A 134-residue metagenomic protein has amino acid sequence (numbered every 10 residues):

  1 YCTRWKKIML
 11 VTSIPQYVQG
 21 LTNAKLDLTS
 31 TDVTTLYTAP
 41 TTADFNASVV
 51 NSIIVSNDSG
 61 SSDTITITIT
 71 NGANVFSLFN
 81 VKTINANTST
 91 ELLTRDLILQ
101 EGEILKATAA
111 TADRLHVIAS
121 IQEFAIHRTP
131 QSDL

Functional and structural regions predicted by a protein language model:
Y1-I8: Short, Lys/Arg-enriched N-terminal segments with co-localized hydrophobic residues within the first ~10-30 amino acids
M9-N46, A109-L134: C-terminal interaction-tip segments
L36, V55, I65-I67, I84 (+1 more regions): Hydrophobic beta-strand residues in large extracellular and virion-surface proteins
N46-S52, L99-E101: Short, solvent-exposed loop/turn segments enriched in Ser/Thr/Gly
N51, S61-T66, D113-V117: Short beta-strand/loop motifs in extracellular/secreted proteins, especially within beta-sandwich accessory domains
V55-G60, A110: Short solvent-exposed strand-capping/beta-turn motif centered on an Asx-Ser/Thr pair
I67-N71, I121: Conserved aromatic beta-strand anchor motif in extracellular beta-sandwich/beta-rich domains
G72-I104: Intrinsically disordered, low-complexity Pro/Gly/Ser/Thr-rich segments with frequent PxxP/GP/PP motifs and embedded
